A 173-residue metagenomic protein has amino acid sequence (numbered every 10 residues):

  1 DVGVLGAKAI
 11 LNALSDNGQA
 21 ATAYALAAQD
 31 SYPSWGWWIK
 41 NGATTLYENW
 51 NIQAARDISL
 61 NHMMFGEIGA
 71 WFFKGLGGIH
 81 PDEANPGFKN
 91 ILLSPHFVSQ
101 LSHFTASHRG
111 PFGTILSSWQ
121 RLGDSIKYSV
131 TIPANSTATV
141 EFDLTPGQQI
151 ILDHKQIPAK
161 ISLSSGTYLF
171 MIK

Functional and structural regions predicted by a protein language model:
D1-G6: Generic helix N-cap/helix-start motif at coil->alpha-helix transitions
A7-N17, T137-L144: Alpha-helical support elements that line or immediately flank enzyme active sites and cofactor-binding pockets
A21-K173: Non-catalytic C-terminal accessory modules of carbohydrate-active enzymes
